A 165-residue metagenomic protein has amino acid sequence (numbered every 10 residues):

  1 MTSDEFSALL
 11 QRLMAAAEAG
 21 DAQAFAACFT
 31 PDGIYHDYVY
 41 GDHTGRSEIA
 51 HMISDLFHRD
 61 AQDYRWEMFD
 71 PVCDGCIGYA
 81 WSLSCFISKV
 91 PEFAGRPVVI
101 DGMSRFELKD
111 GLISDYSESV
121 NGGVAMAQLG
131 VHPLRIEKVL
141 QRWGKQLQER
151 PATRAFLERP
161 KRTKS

Functional and structural regions predicted by a protein language model:
M1-P31, Q146-S165: Short, low-complexity N-terminal intrinsically disordered segments enriched in polar/charged residues
M1-T2, G41, P91: A generic structural signal for short
T2, D21, T44-G45, N121 (+1 more regions): Helix N-cap and loop-to-helix transition residues
E5, T44-E48, V98: Short acidic-hydrophobic sequence patches enriched in Asp/Glu that either
A22-A26, T30-G78: A solvent-exposed, acidic/Ser-Thr-rich amphipathic alpha-helical stretch
F57-S165: A beta-strand edge to alpha-helix "cap/lid" segment located at domain peripheries
